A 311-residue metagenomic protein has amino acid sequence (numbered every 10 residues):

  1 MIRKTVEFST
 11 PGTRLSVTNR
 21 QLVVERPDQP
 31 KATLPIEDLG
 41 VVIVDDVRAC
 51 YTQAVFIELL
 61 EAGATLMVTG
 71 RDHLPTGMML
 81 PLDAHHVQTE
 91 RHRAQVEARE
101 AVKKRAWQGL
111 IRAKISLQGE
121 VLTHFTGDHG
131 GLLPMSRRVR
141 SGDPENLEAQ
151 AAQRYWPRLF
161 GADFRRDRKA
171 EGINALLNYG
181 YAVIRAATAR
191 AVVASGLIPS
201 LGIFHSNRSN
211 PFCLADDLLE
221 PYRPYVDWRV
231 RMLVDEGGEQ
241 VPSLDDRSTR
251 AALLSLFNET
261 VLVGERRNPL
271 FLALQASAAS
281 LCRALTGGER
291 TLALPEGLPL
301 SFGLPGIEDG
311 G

Functional and structural regions predicted by a protein language model:
I2: Glycine/alanine-rich phosphate-binding loops at beta-alpha junctions
T5-V6, G12-T13, Q21, P27 (+3 more regions): Active-site helix-to-loop segments that bind/position phosphate- or nucleotide-bearing substrates and donors across
T10-Q53: N-terminal ordered "arm"
V41-V44, C50-H86: N-terminal transmembrane hairpin
